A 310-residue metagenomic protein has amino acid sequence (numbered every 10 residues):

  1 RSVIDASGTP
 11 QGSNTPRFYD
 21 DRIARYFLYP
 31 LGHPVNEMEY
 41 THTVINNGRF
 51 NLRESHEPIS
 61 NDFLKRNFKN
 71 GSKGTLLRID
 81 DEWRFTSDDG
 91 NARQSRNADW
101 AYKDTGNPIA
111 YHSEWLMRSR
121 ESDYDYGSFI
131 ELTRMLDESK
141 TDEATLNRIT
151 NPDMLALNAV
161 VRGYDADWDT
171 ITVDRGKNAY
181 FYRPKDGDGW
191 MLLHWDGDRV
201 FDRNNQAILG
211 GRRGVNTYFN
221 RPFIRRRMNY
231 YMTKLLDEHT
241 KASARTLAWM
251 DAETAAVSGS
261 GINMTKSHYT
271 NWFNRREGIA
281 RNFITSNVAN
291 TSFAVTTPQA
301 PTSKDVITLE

Functional and structural regions predicted by a protein language model:
S2-Q11, R17, P30-N36, G48-D165 (+2 more regions): Internal "kinase-insert"/substrate-recognition segments embedded within catalytic cores of ATP-dependent enzymes
S13, Y111-V306: Middle-to-C-terminal accessory/interaction subdomains
P16-R17, D21-L28: TRNA-binding/sensing appendages of the translation machinery
I23, S55-I59, R227: Alpha-helical scaffold elements adjacent to nucleotide-binding pockets in ATP/GTP-utilizing enzyme cores
N36-E37, D174: Short, well-structured active-site flanking segments
E310: Alpha-glucan (starch/glycogen) binding determinants
